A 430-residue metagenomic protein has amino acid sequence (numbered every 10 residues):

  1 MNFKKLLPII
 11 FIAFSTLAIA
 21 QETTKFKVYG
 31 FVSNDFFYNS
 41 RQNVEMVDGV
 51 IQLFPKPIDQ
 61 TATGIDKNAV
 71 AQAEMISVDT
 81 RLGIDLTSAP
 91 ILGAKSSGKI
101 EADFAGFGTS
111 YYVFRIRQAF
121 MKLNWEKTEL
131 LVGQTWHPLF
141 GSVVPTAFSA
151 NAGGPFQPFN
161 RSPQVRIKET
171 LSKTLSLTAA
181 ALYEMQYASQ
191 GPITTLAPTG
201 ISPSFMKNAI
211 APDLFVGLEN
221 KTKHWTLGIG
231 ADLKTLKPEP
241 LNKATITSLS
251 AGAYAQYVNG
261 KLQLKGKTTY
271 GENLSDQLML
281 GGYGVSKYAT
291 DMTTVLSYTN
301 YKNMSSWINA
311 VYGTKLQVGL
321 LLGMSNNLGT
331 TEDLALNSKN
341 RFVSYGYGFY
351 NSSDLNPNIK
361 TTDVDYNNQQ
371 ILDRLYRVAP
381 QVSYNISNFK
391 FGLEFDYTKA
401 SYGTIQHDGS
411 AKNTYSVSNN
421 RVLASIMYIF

Functional and structural regions predicted by a protein language model:
M1-T23: Bacterial Sec-dependent N-terminal signal peptides
E22-D48, F54, I58-Y187, I210 (+3 more regions): Outer membrane beta-barrel
G30, G98-I100, L130-V132, L177-A179 (+9 more regions): Membrane-embedded beta-strand positions of outer-membrane beta-barrel proteins
F36-V44, P90, G106-S110, P138-S142 (+7 more regions): Gram-negative outer-membrane beta-barrel proteins
K67-V70, A105, F148-G153, T194-S204 (+5 more regions): Extracellular loop and loop/strand-boundary signature of outer-membrane beta-barrel proteins
A69-S77, Y111-V113, Q157-F159, M206-A211 (+6 more regions): Short sequence motifs at beta-strands and strand-loop junctions characteristic of Gram-negative outer-membrane
N220-L372, Y376: Detector for outer-membrane/organellar transmembrane beta-barrel domains, recognizing the amphipathic beta-strand
Y384-I386, S416-F430: Outer-membrane beta-barrel "beta-signal"
